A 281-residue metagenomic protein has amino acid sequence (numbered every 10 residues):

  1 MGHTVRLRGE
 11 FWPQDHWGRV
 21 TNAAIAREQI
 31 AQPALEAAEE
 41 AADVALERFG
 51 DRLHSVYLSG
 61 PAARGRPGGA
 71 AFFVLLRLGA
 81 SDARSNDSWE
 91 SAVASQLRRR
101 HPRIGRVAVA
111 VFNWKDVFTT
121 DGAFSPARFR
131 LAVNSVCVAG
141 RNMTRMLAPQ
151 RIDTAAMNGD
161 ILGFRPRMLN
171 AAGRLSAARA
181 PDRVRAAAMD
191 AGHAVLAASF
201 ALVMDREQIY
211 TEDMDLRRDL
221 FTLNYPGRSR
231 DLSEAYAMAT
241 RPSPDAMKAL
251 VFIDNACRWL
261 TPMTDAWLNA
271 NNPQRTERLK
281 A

Functional and structural regions predicted by a protein language model:
M1-V5, V44-E47: Long, contiguous juxta-domain segments that are non-catalytic but functionally important
G2-A37, D87, S91-A186: Conserved NTP/Mg2+-binding pocket subregion across the NTase superfamily
G2-R8, A148-A281: Conserved nucleotidyltransferase catalytic core and NTase-mimicking acidic/glycine-rich helix/loop elements in nucleic
Q14, I25, E39, V251-D254 (+1 more regions): Walker A/P-loop-proximal flanking segment of P-loop NTPase domains
A42-F72, L76-R84: Active-site nucleotide-donor binding segment shared across nucleotidyl transfer reactions
A70-F72, G105, D245: Residues at beta-strand starts and edge strands
A83-N86, P126, G140, V203-T211: Short, solvent-exposed secondary-structure capping/transition elements
